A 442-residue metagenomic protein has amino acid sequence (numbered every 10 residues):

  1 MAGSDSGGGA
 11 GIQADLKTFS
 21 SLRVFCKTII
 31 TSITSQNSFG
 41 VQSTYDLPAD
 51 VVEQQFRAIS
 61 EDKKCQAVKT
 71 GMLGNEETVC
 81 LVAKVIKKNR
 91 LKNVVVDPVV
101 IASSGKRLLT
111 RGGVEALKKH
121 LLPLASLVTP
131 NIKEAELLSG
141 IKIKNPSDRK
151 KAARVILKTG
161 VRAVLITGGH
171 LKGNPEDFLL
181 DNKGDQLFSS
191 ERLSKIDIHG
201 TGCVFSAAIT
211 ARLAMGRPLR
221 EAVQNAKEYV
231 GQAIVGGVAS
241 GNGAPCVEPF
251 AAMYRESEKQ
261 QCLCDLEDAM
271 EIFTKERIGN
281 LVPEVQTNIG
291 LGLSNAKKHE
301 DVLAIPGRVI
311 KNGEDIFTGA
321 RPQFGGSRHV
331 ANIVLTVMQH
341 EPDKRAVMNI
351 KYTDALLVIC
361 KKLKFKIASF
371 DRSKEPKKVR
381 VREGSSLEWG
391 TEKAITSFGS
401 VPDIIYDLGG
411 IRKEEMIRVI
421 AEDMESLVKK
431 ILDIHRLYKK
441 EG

Functional and structural regions predicted by a protein language model:
M1-G7, Q186-H199: Short pre-catalytic strand/loop immediately N-terminal to key active-site residues, enriched for Gly-Thr
I12, L16-R107, F250-M253: Conserved N-terminal subdomain of the carbohydrate kinase-like
Q13-T18, E136-L137, K195-L219: Short, small-residue alpha-helix embedded
D46, E221-G292: Charged C-terminal helix
R111-D185: Conserved phosphate/ATP/ADP-binding segment of small-molecule kinases
K142-R149, A214-Q224, R436-Y438: Short, charged, surface-exposed loops that flank catalytic or proteolytic processing sites
K259-E375: Extended, low-hydrophobicity segments enriched in charged/polar residues
D354-L356, K362-G442: C-terminal binding/interaction regions
